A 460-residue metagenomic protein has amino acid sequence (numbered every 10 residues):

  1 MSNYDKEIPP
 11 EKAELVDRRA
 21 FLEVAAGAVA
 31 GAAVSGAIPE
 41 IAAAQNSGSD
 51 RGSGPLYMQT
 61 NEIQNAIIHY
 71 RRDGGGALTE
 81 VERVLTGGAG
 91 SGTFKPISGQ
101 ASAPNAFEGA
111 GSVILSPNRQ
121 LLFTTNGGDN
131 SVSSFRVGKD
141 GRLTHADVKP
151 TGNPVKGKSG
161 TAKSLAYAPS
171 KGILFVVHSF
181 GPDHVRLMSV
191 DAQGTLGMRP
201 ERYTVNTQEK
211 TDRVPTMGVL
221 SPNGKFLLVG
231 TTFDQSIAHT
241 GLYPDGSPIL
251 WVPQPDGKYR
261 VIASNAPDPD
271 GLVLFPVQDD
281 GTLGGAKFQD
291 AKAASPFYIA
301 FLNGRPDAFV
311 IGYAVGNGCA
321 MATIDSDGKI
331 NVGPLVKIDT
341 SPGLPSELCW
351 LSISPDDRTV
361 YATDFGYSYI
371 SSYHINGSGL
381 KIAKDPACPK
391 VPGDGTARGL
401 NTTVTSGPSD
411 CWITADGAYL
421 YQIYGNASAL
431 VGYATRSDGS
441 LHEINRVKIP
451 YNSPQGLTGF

Functional and structural regions predicted by a protein language model:
M1-A20, G27-S35: N-terminal secretory signal peptides
L15, G36-S53, Y57: C-terminal segment of N-terminal export signals and the immediately downstream linker at the start of the mature
R51, G88-L115, G152-S170, N206-F226 (+5 more regions): Beta-rich, blade/repeat-based domains predominating in secreted/periplasmic proteins but also intracellular
G54, G230-A266: Short, conserved, GDST-rich strand-edge loop motifs in beta-rich repeat architectures
N61-E62, R72, G127, S179-F180 (+7 more regions): Short loop/turn segments immediately following the C-termini of beta-strands
R71-A77, R136-R142, L187-L196, F275-T282 (+3 more regions): Short loop/turn segments immediately following beta-strands, especially the blade-tip and inter-blade linker loops
T79-G88, T144-G152, G197-N206, G284-A291 (+3 more regions): Beta-propeller fold detector
